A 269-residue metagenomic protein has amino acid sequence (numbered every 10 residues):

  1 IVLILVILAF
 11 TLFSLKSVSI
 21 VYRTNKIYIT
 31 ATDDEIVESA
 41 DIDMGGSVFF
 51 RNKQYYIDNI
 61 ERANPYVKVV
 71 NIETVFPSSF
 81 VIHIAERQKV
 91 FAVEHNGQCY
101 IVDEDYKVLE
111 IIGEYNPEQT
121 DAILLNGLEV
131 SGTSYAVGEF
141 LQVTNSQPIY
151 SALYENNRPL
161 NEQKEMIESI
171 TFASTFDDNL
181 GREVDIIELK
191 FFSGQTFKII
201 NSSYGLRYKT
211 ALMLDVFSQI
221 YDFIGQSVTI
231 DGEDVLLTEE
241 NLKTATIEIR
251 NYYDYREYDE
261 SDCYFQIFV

Functional and structural regions predicted by a protein language model:
I1-V18, D33, S39-G46, Q54-N59 (+1 more regions): Charged, solvent-exposed interaction patches on well-folded alpha/beta domains that mediate macromolecular contacts
I20-D33: Juxtamembrane extracytosolic/periplasmic "stalk" immediately C-terminal to the first targeting helix
N25-Y28, G46-R51: Short, surface-exposed ligand-recognition loops at beta-strand->loop->(often short) alpha-helix junctions that present
A63-N64: Acidic-histidine catalytic/liganding microenvironments
